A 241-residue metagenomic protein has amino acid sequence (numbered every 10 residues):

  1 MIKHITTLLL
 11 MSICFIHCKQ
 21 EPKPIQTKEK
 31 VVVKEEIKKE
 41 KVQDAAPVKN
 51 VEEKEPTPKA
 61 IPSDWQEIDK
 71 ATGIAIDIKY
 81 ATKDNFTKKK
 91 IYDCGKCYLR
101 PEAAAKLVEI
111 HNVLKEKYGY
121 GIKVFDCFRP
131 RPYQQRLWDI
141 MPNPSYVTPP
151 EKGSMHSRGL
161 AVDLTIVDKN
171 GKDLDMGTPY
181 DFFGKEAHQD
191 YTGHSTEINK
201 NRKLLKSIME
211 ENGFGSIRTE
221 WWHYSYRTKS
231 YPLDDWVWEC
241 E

Functional and structural regions predicted by a protein language model:
I2-L8: Sec-dependent signal peptide recognition, specifically the positively charged N-region followed immediately by
M11-H17: Hydrophobic h-region of N-terminal signal peptides that target proteins for export in Gram-negative bacteria
K19-F125, D139-I140, P144-T219, R227-E241: Extracytoplasmic cell-surface/polysaccharide-interacting catalytic and binding patches
P130: Segments that shape or occlude catalytic/ligand-binding pockets
Y133: Short, well-ordered surface patches within globular domains
Y224: Conserved metal-phosphate-binding beta-hairpin within the catalytic cores of diverse ATP-dependent phosphoryl-transfer
